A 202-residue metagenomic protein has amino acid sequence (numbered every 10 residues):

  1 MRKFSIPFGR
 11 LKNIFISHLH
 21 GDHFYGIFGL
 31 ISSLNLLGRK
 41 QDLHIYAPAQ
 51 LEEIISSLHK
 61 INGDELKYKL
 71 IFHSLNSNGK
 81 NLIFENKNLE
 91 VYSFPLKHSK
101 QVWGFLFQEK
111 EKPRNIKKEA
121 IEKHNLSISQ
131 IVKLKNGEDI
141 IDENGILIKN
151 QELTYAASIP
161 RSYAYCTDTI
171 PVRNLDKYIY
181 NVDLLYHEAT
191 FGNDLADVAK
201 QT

Functional and structural regions predicted by a protein language model:
M1-Y46, S74-N76: Active-site metal-binding motif and surrounding structural segment of the metallo-beta-lactamase
I6-G9, Y68, K87-L89, Y180: Structured loop/turn residues at beta-strand edges in well-structured enzyme cores
K12-H20, A47-P48, A164-T169, Y186-E188: Active-site neighborhood of phospho(di)ester-bond hydrolases with catalytic His/Asp-centered motifs
D22, P113, G192-N193: Glycine-rich nucleotide phosphate-binding loop and flanking beta-alpha elements of Rossmann-like dinucleotide-binding
H23-G26, E53-S57, N174: Phosphate- and divalent-cation-binding pockets in alpha/beta enzyme and binding domains that engage nucleotide-derived
R39-L43, A49-N76: Active-site neighborhood of divalent metal-dependent phosphoester bond hydrolases
L75-N81, P171-T202: Binuclear metal-ion centers of metallo-dependent hydrolases, dominated by the metallo-beta-lactamase
F84-Y165, T169-Y178, L184-Y186: Active-site-proximal loop/helix segment associated with metal-binding centers of metalloenzymes
